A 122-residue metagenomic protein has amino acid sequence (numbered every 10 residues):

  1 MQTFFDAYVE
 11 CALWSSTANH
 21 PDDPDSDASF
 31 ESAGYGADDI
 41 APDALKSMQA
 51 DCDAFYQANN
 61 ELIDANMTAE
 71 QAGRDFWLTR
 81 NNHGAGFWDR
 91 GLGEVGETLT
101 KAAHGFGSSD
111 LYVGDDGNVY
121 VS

Functional and structural regions predicted by a protein language model:
M1-A65: Long, contiguous N-terminal structural blocks used for assembly/anchoring
A50-D115: Amphipathic protein-protein interaction modules
D115-S122: Long, highly charged low-complexity segments enriched in Glu/Asp and Lys/Arg with interspersed Ser/Thr
